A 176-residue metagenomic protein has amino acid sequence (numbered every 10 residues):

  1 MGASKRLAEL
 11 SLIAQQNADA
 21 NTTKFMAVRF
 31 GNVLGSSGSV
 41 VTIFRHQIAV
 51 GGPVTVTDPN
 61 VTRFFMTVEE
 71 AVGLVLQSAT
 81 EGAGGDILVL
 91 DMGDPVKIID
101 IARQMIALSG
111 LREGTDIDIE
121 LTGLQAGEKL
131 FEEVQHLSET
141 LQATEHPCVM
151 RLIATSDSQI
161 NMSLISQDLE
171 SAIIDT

Functional and structural regions predicted by a protein language model:
M1: Catalytic tyrosine of NAD(P)H-dependent dehydrogenase/reductases that use a Tyr as the general acid/base
S4: Active-site helix of classical SDR
L7: Active-site His/Glu-centered metal-binding helix of metallohydrolases
L12-T176: Strand-loop microenvironment adjacent to phosphate/nucleotide-handling motifs in alpha/beta enzyme folds
